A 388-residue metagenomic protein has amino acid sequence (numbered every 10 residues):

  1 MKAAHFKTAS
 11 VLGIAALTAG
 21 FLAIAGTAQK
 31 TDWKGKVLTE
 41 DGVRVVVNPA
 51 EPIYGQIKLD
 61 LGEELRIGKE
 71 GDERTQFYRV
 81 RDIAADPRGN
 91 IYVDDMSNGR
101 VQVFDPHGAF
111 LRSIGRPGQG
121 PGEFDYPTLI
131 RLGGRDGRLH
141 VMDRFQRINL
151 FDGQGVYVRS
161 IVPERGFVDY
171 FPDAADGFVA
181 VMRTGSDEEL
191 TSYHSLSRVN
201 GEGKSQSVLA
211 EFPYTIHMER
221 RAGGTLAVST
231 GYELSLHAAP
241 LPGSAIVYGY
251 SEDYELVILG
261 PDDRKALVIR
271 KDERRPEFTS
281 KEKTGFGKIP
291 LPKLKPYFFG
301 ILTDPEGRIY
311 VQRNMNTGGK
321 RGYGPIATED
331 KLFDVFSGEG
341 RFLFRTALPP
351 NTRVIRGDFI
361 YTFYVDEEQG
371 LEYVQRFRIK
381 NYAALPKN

Functional and structural regions predicted by a protein language model:
K2-I14: Bacterial N-terminal signal peptides that target proteins for export
V11-A23: Bacterial N-terminal signal peptides
G20-N388: Eukaryotic scaffold repeat domains enriched in small/polar residues
